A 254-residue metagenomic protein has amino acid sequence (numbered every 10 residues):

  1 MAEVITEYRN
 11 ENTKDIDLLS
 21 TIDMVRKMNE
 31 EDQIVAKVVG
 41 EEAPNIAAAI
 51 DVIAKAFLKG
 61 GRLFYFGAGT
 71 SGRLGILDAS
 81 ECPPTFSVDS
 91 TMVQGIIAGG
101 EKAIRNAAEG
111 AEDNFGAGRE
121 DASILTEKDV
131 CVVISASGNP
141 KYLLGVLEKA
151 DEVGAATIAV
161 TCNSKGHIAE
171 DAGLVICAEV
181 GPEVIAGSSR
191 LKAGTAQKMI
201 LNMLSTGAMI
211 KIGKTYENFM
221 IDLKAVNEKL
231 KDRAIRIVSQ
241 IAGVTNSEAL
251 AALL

Functional and structural regions predicted by a protein language model:
M1-V38: Cofactor-/ligand-binding subdomain signature composed of acidic, glycine-rich, tryptophan-containing flexible loops
N29-V35, G95-R105, Y216, A234 (+1 more regions): Gly-rich Lys/Arg/Thr-decorated short loops/hinges at beta-loop-alpha junctions or inter-strand turns that position
V35-P44, V133-P140: Short, glycine-rich nucleotide/cofactor-binding loops
E41-A56: A short, well-structured juxtamembrane/interface segment
F64-M199, A208-I212: Glycine-rich phosphate-binding loops that contact phosphosugars or nucleotide phosphates
T206-I241, N246: Internal, active-site/partner-interface "lid" segment
A249-L250: Small-residue helix-packing motif on alpha-helices
